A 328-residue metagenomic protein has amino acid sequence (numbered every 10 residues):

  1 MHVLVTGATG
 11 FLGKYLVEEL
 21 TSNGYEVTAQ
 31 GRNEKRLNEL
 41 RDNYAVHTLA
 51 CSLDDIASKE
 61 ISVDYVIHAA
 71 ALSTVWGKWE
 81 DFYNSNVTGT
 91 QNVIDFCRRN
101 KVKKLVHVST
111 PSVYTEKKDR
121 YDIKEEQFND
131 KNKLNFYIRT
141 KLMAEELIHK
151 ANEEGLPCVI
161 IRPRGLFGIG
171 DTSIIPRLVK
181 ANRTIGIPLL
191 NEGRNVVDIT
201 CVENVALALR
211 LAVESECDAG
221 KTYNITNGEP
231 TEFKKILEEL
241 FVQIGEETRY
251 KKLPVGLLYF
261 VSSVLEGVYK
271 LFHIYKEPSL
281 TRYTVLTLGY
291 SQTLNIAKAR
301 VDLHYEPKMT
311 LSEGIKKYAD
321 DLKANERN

Functional and structural regions predicted by a protein language model:
M1-N23: N-terminal Rossmann NAD(P)H-binding glycine-rich loop of SDR-like oxidoreductase domains
L49-T88, F96-R99, E116: NAD(P)H-binding glycine-rich loop region in Rossmannoid oxidoreductase-like domains and their noncatalytic homologs
N92-F136: Conserved Rossmann-fold NAD(P)-dependent oxidoreductase catalytic core, especially the SDR/UDP-sugar
D119-L166, I187: Catalytic helix-loop patch of NAD(P)-dependent Rossmann-fold dehydrogenases
M143-A144, D171-R177, L190-V213, G220-K221: Substrate-positioning beta->alpha
V202, V261-K270, I274-H304: Conserved C-terminal active-site "lid" loop/helix of NAD(P)H-dependent oxidoreductases that clamps the redox cofactor
L211, S215-P278, S312, K316-A319: Mid/C-terminal beta-alpha module of Rossmann-like enzyme folds, strongest in SDR-family dehydrogenases/epimerases
L294-D302, E306-N328: Amphipathic terminal alpha-helices
